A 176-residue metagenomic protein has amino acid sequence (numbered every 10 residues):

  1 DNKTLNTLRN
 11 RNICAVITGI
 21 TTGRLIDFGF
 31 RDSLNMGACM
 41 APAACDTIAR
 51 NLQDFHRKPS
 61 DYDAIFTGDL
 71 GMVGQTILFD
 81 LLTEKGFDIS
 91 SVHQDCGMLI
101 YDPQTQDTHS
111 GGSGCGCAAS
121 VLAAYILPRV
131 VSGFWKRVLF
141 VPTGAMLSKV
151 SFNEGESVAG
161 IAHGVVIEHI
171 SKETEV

Functional and structural regions predicted by a protein language model:
D1-A49, D54-R57, S91-M98, F134-T143 (+1 more regions): Condensing-enzyme catalytic core mediating Claisen C-C bond formation in acyl metabolism
D1-N6, S113-F134: Active-site-proximal alpha-helical scaffold in enzymes
R31, N35-P42, I65-D69, S113 (+1 more regions): A short glycine-/small-residue-rich loop at the edge of a beta-strand within enzyme catalytic domains
A43, A49-L81: Long, repeat-rich segments with strong aromatic
L70-K85, V150-V158: Short glycine/threonine-rich loop-to-helix capping motif typified by GTGT followed within a few residues by an Asp-Pro
V73, M146, K172: Surface-exposed, flexible loop/turn segments at secondary-structure boundaries
T83-V121: Conserved catalytic cysteine-centered active-site region of acyl-thioester-dependent Claisen-condensing enzymes
Y125-L127, G133-V141, M146-V150: Hydrophobic alpha/beta core scaffold segments
